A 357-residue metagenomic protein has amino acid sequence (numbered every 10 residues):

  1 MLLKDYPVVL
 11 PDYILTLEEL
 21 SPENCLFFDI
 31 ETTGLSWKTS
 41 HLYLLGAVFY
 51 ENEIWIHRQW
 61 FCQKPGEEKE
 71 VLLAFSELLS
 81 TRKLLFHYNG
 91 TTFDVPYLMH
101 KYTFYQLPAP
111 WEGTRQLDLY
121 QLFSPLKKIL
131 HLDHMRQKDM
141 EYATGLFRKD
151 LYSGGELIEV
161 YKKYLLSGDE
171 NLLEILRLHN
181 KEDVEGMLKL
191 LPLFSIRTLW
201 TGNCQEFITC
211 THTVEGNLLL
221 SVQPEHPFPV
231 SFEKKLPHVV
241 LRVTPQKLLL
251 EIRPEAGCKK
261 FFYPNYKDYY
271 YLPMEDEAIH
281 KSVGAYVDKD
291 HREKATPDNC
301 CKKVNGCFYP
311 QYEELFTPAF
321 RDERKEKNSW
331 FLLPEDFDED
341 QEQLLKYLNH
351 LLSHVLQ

Functional and structural regions predicted by a protein language model:
M1-F28, T33-S40, Y50-E53, R58-Q357: DEDD superfamily 3′-5′ metal-dependent exonuclease/proofreading module
L45-A47: Short beta-strand scaffold segments in enzyme catalytic cores
